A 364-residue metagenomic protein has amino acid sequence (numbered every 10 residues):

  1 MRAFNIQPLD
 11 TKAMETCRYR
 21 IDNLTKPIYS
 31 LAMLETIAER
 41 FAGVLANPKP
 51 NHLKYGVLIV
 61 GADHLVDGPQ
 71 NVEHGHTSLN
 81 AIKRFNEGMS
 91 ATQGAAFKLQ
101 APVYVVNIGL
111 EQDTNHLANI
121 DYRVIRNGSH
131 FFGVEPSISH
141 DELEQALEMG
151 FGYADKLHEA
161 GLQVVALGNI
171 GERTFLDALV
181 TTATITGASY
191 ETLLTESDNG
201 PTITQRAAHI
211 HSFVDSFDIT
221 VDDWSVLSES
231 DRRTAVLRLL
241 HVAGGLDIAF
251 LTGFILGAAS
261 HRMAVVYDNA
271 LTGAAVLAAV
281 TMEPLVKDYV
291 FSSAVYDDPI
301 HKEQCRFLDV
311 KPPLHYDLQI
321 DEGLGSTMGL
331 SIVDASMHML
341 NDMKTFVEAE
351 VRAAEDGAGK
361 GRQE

Functional and structural regions predicted by a protein language model:
M1-E364: N-terminal loops that bind phosphate or other acidic moieties and the adjacent beta-alpha structural core
